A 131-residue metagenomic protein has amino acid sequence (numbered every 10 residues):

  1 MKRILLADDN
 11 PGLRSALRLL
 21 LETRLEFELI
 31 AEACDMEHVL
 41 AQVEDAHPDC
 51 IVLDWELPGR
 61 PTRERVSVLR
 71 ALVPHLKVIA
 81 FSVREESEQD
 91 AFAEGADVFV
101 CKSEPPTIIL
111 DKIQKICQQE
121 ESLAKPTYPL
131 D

Functional and structural regions predicted by a protein language model:
D8-D9, V83: Acidic di-acidic motifs
P11-A31: Two-component/phosphorelay signaling modules centered on CheY-like receiver
E32-C50: Acidic, metal-coordinating helix/loop segments flanking the phosphotransfer/catalytic sites of two-component signaling
V52-L69: Conserved phosphotransfer microenvironments
E64, V83-V100, I108: Alpha4 helix (beta4-alpha4-beta5 surface) of REC/receiver domains from two-component response regulators
I79-F81: Hydrophobic/aromatic residues positioned on beta-strands within the core alpha/beta folds
E104-C117: C-terminal output helix
E120-D131: CheY-like receiver
